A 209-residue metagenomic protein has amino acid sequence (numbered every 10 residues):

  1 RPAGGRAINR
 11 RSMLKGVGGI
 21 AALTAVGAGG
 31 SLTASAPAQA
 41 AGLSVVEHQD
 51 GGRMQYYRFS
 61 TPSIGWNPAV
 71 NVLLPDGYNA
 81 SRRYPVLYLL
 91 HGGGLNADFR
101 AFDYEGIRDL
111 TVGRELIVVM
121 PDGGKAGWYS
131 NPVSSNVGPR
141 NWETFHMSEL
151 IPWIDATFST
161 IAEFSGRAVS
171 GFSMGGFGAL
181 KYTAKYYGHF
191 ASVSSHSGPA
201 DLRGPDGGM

Functional and structural regions predicted by a protein language model:
R1-I8, G19-V26, A34-A36: N-terminal secretory signal peptides
S12-L23, A38-M209: Non-catalytic cap/lid and distal C-terminal segments of serine-dependent acyl enzymes
